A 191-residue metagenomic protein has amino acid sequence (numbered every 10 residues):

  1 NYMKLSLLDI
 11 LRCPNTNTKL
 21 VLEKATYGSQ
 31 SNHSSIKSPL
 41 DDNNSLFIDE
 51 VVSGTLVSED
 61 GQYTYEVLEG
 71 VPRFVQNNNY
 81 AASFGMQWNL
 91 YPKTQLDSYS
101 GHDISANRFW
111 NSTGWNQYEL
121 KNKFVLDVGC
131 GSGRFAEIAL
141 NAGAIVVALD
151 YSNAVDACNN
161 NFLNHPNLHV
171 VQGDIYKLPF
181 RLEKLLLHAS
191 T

Functional and structural regions predicted by a protein language model:
Y2-L182, A189: Conserved N-terminal segment of class I S-adenosyl-L-methionine
